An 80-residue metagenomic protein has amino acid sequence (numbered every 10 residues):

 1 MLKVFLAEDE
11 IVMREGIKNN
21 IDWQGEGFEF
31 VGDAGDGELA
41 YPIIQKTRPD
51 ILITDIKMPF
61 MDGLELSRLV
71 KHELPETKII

Functional and structural regions predicted by a protein language model:
M1-K3: Non-catalytic signal-transmission and effector/linker regions of two-component phosphorelay proteins
A7-E8, A34, L52: Conserved sequence signature across two-component system core domains
E10-G32: Two-component/phosphorelay signaling modules centered on CheY-like receiver
D36-L39, D62-E65: Acidic catalytic/metal-coordinating carboxylates
Q45-T47, L69-E76: Conserved phosphotransfer cores of two-component systems
D55: Active-site residues of response regulator receiver
M58: Receiver (REC) domain active-site loop signature in two-component systems and cognate sites in sensor histidine kinases
